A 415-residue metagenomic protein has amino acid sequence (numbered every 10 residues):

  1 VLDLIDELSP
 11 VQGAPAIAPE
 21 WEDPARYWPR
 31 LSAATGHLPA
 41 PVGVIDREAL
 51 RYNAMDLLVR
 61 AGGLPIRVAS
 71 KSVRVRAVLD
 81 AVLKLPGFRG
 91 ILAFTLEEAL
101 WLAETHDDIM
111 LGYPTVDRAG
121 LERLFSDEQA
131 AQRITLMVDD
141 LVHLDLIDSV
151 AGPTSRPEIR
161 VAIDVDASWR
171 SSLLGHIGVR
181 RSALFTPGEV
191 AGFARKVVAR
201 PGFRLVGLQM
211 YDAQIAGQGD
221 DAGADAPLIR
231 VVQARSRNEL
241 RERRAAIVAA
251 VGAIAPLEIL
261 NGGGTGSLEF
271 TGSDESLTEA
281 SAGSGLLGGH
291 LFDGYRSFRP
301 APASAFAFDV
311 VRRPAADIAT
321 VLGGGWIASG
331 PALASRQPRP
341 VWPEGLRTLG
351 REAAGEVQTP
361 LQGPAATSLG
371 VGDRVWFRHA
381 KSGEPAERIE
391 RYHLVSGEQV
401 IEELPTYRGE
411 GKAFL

Functional and structural regions predicted by a protein language model:
V1-S126, E410-L415: A charged N-terminal "starter" segment
L4, R313-L415: C-terminal accessory subdomain/extension
E48-D56, G192, E242, A246 (+1 more regions): A non-catalytic, amphipathic alpha-helix used as a structural packing/dimerization or gating element in enzyme scaffolds
P65, L83-R89, T154, P187 (+8 more regions): Hydrophobic/basic alpha-helical segments enriched in Actinobacteria
R67-D212, G217-D220: Active-site-proximal beta-alpha core segment in soluble small-molecule metabolic enzymes
V75-V78, L102, Q214-G217, S267-F270 (+3 more regions): Flexible loop/turn segments at secondary-structure boundaries
A167-G288: Active-site loop/helix belt of alpha/beta enzymes
A224-P227, V231-S236, R241, G266-E344: Active-site loop ensemble at the mouth of alpha/beta enzyme cores that anchors a bound cofactor
